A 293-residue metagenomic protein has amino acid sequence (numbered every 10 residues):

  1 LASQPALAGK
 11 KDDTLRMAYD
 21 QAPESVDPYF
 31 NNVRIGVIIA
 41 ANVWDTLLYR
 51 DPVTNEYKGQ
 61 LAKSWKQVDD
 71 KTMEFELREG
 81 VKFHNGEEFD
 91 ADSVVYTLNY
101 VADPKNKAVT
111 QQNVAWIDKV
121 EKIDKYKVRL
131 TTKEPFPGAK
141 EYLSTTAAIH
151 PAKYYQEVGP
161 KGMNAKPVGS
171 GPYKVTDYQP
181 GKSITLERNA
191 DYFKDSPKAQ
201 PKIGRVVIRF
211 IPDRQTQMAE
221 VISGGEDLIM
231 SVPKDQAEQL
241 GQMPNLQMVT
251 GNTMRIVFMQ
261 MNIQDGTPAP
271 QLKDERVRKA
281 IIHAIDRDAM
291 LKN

Functional and structural regions predicted by a protein language model:
A18-D69, N99, V168: N-terminal lobe/hinge region of extracytoplasmic solute-binding protein
Q21-V37, Q60-L61, E87, V109 (+3 more regions): A structural "hinge/loop" feature
D51-P52, E56, S144-P201, R205-V207: Gly/Pro-rich hinge or "lid" segments in bacterial periplasmic/extracellular proteins
K63-K107, R129-T131, E220, Q271-K273: Aromatic- and charge-enriched surface segment that lines or borders ligand/interaction sites
K66, Q111-Y154, D177-Q179: Surface-exposed binding/hinge segments that line and control ligand-binding clefts or catalytic entry sites
D90-T97, K125-T131, G171-P172, Q200-R205 (+1 more regions): Alpha-helical secondary-structure segments
V114, E238-G251, N293: Ligand-binding "clamshell"
K161, Y192-Q239: Ligand-site clamp/hinge motif
